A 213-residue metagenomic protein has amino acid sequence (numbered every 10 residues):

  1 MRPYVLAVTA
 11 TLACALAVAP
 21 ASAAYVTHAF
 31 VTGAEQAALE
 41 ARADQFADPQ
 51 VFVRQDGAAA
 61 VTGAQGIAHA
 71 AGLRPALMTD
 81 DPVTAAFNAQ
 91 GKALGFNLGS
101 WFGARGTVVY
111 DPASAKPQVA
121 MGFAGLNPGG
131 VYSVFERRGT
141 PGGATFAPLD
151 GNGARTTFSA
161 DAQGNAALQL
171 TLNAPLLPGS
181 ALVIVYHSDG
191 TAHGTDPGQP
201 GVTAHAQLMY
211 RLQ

Functional and structural regions predicted by a protein language model:
M1-Y4: Positively charged n-region of N-terminal signal peptides that target proteins for export
A7-A17: Bacterial N-terminal signal peptides
S22-S133, R138-Q213: N-terminal targeting/export leaders
